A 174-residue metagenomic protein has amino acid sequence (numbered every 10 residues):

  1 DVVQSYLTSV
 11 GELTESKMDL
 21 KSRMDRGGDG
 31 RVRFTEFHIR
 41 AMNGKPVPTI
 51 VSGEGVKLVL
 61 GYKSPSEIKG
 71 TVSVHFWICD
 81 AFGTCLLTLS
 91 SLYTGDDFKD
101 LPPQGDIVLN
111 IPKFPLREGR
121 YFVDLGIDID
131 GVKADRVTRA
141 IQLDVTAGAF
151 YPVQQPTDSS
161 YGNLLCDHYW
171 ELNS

Functional and structural regions predicted by a protein language model:
D1-S174: Localized sequence-composition bias
